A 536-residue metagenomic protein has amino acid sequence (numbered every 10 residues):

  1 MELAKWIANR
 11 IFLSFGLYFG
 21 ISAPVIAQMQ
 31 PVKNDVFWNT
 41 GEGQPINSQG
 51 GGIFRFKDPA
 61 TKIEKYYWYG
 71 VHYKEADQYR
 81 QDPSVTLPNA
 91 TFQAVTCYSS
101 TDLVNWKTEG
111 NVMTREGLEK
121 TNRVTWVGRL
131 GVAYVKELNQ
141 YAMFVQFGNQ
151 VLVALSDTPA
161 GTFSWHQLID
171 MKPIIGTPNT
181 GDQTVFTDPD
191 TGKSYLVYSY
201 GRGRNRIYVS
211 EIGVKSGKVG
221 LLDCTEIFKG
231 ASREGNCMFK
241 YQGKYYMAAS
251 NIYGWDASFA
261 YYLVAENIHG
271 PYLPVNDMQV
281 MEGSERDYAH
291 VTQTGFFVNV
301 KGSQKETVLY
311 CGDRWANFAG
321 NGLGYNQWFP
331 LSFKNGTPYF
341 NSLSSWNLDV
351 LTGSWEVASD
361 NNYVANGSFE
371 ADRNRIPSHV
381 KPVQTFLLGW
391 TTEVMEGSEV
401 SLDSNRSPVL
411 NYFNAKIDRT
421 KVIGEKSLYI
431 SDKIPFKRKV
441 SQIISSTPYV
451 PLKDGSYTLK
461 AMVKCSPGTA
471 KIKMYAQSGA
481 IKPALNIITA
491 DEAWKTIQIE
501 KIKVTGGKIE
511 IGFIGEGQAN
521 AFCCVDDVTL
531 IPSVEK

Functional and structural regions predicted by a protein language model:
M1-Q28: Bacterial Sec-dependent N-terminal signal peptides
E2, W6, S303-Q304, I423: Short, low-complexity interaction segments enriched in Ser/Thr/Pro/Gly
F15, G220-D223, S431: An N-terminal domain-start capping segment
A27-P377, T420, A493-K495, E535-K536: Carbohydrate-active catalytic/glycan-binding domains of CAZyme proteins, especially the secreted or lumenal ectodomains
W355-K536: Extracellular and organelle-lumenal recognition/adhesion modules and their flexible linkers in secreted
